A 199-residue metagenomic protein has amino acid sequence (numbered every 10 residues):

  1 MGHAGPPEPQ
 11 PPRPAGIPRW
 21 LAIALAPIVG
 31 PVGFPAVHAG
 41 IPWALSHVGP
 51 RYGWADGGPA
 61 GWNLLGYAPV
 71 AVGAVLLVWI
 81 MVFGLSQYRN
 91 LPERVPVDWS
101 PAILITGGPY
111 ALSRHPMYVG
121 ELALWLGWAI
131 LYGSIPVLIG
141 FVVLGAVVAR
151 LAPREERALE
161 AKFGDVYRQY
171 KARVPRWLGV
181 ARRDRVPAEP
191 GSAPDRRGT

Functional and structural regions predicted by a protein language model:
M1-G107, V119-T199: Membrane-anchoring alpha-helices and their flanking helix-loop junctions
Y110: Solvent-exposed interhelical
S113-V119: Histidine-centered phosphotransfer motif of kinases
